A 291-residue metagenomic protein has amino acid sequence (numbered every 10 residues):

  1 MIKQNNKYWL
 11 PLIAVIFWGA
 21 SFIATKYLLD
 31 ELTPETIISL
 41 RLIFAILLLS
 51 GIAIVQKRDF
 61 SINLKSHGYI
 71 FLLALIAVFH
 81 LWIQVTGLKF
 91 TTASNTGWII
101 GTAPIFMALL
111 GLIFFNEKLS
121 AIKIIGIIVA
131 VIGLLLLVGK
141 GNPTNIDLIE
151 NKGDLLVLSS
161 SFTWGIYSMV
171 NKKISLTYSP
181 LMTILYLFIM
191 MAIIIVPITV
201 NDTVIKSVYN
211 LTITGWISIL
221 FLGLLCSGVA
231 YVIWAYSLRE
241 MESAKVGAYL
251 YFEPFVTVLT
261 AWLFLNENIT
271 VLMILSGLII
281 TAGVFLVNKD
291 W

Functional and structural regions predicted by a protein language model:
M1-T36, D147-K173, I193-I195: Glycine-/small-residue-enriched transmembrane alpha-helix faces in small-molecule transporters and effluxers
F17, S21-F22, S50-I100, L136 (+1 more regions): Specific transmembrane alpha-helical segments of multi-pass solute transporters/efflux pumps, especially DMT/EamA
F17-I46, T92-N95, I166-M190, I205-V208: Juxtamembrane helix-loop-helix junctions in multi-pass membrane proteins
L28, I37, R41, G87 (+8 more regions): Hydrophobic/aromatic residues within transmembrane alpha-helices of multi-pass small-molecule transporters
I38-L40, W82, T96-T102, V170-A192 (+1 more regions): Helix-helix packing/entry segments at the starts of transmembrane helices
L48-K57, A103-I128, P254-L275: C-terminal transmembrane-helix exit sites in multi-pass transporters
L49, F71, I122-K140, I195 (+3 more regions): Hydrophobic transmembrane alpha-helices of multi-pass small-molecule transport proteins
L49, M107-L109, I113, N145-V204 (+2 more regions): Transmembrane alpha-helical segments that form core, pore/gating elements of small-molecule transporters/exporters
